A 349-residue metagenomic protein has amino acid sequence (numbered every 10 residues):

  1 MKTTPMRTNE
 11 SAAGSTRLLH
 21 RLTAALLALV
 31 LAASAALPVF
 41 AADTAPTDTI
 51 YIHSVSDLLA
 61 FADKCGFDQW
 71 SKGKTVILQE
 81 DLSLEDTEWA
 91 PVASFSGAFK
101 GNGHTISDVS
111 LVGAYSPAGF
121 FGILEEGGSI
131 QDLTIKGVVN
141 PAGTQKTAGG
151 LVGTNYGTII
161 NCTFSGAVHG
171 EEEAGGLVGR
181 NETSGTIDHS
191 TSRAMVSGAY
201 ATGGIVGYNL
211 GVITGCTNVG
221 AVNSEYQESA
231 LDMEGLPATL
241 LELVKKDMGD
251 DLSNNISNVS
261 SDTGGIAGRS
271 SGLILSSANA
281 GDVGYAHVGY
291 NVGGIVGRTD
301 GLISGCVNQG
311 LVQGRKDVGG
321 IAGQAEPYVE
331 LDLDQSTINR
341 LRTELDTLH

Functional and structural regions predicted by a protein language model:
M1-L18: N-terminal secretory signal peptides that target proteins for export/translocation
R7-S11, L22, F40, A45: Exposed, low-complexity/repetitive linear segments and helix-based recognition motifs, biased toward charged/polar
H20-A28: Sec-dependent signal peptide recognition, specifically the positively charged N-region followed immediately by
L27-L31, A35: Hydrophobic core
F40-H349: Surface-exposed repetitive/solenoidal architectures
